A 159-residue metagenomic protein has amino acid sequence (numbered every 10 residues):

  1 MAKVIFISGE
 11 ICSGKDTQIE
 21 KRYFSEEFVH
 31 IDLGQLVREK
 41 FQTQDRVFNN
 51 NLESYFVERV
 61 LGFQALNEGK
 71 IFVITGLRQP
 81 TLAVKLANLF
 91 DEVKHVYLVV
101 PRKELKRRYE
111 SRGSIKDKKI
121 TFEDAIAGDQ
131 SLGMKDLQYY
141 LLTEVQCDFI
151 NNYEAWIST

Functional and structural regions predicted by a protein language model:
E10: P-loop (Walker A) phosphate-binding loop of NTP-binding proteins
S13: ATP-binding Walker
D16: Walker A/P-loop
S25-K85: ATP-dependent small-molecule kinase phosphotransfer cores that center on conserved nucleotide phosphate-binding segments
T75-G76, N88-G113: Conserved phosphate-donor/acceptor-positioning beta-strand/loop module used by diverse small-molecule
E110-T159: Small-molecule kinase domains that catalyze NTP-dependent phosphoryl transfer to phosphate-bearing small molecules
